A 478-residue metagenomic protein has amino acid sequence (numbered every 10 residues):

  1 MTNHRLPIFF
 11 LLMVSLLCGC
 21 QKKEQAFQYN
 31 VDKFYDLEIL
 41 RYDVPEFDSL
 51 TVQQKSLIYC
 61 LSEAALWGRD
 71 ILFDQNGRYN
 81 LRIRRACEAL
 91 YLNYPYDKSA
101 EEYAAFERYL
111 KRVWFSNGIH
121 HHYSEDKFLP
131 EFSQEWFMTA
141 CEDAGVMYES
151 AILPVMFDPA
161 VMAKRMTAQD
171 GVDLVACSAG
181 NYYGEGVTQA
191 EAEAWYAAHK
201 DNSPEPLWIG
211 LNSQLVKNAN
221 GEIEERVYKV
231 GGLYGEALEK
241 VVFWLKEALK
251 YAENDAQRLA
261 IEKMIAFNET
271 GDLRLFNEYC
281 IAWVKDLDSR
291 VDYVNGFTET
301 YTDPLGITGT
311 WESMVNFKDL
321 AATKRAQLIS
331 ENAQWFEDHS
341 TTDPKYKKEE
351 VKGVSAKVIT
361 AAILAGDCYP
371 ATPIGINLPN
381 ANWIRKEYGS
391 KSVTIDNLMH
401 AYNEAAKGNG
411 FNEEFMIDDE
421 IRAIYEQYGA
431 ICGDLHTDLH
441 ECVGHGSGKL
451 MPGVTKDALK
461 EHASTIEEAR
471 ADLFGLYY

Functional and structural regions predicted by a protein language model:
M1-I8: Bacterial N-terminal signal peptides that target proteins for export
L16-G19: C-terminal motif of bacterial Sec signal peptides marking the signal peptidase cleavage site
E24-A86: N-terminal-proximal low-complexity accessory segments that begin disordered and transition into the first
T51, N254, S464-Y478: An active-site-proximal "capping" alpha-helix that borders the catalytic cofactor pocket
E107-K217, G221-A423, G429: Contiguous, non-catalytic segments that form substrate-binding/exosite surfaces or channel walls
A406-D418, E441-V454: Active-site-adjacent bridging/hinge elements
A430-V443: Short alpha-helix carrying the canonical HExxH Zn2+-binding catalytic motif
G448-A469: Post-HEXXH active-site segment of zinc metalloproteases
